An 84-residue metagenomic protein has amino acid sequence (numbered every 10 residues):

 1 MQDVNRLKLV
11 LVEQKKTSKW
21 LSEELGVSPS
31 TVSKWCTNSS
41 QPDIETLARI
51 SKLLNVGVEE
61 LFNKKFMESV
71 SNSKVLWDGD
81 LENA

Functional and structural regions predicted by a protein language model:
M1-T17: A short, Lys/Arg-rich alpha-helix, primarily the initiator
L7, L21-S22, V32-W35, L61: Conserved hydrophobic/aromatic packing and binding residues within compact polymer-binding modules
L9, F62-A84: Short, charged recognition helix plus adjacent turn of helix-turn-helix-like nucleic-acid-binding domains
L11, S22, S51: The alpha-helix within a helix-turn-helix
G26-P42: Recognition helix of helix-turn-helix/homeodomain-like DNA-binding domains that insert into the DNA major groove
C36, L54, F62-K65: DNA major-groove recognition helix of helix-turn-helix
E45-E60: DNA major-groove recognition helix of helix-turn-helix/homeodomain DNA-binding modules
